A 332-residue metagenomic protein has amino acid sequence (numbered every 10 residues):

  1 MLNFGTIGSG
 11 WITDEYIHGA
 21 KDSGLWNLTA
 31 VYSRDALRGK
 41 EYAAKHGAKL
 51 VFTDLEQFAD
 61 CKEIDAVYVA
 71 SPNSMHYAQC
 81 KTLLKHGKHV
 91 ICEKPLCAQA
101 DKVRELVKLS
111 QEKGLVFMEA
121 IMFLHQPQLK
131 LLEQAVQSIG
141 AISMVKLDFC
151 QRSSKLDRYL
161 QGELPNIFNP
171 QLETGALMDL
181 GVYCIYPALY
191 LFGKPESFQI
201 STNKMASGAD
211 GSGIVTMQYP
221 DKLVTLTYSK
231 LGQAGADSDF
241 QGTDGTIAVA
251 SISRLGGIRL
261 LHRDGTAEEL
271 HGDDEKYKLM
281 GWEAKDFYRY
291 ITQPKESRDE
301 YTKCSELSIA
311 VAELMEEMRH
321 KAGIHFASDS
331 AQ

Functional and structural regions predicted by a protein language model:
M1-H46, I324-A331: N-terminal Rossmann-like dinucleotide-binding module
T13, F52, C92, F117-E119 (+1 more regions): Hydrophobic residues in well-ordered beta-strands that form the structural core
H46-L109: Beta-loop-alpha module in the N-terminal Rossmann-like domain of NAD(P)-dependent dehydrogenases, especially those
A66-Y68, D286-Q332: C-terminal helix-rich "cap/oligomerization" subdomain common to oxidoreductases
R104-F123, S143-M144: Rossmann-fold dehydrogenase core element
Q126-E196: Predominantly a Rossmann-like dinucleotide-binding segment in NAD(P)-dependent oxidoreductases
C184-L255, K285-K295, A331: Contiguous beta-strand/loop segments that form the cofactor/metal-binding neighborhood of enzyme cores
D273-K285: Active-site loop of classical SDR/Rossmann-like NAD(P)-dependent oxidoreductases, centered on the catalytic Tyr-X3-Lys
